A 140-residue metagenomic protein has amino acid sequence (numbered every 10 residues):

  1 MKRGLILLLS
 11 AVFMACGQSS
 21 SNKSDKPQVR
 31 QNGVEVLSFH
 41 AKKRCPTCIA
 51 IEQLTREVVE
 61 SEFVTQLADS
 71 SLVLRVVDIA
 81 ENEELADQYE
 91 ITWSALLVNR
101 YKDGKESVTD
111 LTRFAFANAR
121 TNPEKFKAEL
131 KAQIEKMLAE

Functional and structural regions predicted by a protein language model:
K2-L8: Sec-dependent signal peptide recognition, specifically the positively charged N-region followed immediately by
V12-A15: C-terminal motif of bacterial Sec signal peptides marking the signal peptidase cleavage site
G17-V29: Bacterial Sec signal peptide processing site at the extreme N-terminus
R30-V59: Local sequence-structure signature of Cys/Sec-based thiol-disulfide redox active-site neighborhoods
L67-N82: Thiol-based oxidoreductase modules, predominantly thioredoxin-like and allied folds used for disulfide exchange
D87-R100: Structural micro-motif
R100-E140: Non-catalytic, surface beta->alpha helical segment in thiol-disulfide oxidoreductase systems
